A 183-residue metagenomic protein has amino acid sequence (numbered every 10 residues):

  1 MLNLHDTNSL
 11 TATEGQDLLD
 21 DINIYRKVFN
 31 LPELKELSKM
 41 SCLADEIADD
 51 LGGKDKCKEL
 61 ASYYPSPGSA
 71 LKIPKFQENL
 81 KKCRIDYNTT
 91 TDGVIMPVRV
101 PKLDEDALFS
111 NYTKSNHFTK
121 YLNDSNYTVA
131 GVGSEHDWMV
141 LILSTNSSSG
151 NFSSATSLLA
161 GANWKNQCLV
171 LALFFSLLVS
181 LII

Functional and structural regions predicted by a protein language model:
L2-F76, A130: Short, well-ordered surface patches within globular domains
N3-D6, L143, I183: Conserved active-site regions of diverse hydrolases
A61-W164, S176: A well-ordered secondary-structure block
N166-I183: N-terminal secretory targeting and juxtamembrane "stalk" segments of secreted and cell-surface proteins
